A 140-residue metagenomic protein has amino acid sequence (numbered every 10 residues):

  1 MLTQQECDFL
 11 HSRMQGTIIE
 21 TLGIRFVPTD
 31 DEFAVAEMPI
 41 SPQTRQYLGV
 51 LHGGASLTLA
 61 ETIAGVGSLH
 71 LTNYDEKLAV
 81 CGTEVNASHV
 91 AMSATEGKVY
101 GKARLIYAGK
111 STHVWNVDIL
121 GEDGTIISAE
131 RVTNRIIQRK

Functional and structural regions predicted by a protein language model:
M1-K140: Terminal targeting signals and extreme-terminal segments of soluble enzymes
